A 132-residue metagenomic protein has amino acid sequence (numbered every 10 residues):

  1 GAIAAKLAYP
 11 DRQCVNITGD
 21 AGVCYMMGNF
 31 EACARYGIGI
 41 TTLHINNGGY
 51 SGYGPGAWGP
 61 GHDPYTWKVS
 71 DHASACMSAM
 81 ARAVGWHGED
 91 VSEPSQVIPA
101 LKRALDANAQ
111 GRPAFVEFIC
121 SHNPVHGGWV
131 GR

Functional and structural regions predicted by a protein language model:
G1-R132: Thiamine diphosphate
